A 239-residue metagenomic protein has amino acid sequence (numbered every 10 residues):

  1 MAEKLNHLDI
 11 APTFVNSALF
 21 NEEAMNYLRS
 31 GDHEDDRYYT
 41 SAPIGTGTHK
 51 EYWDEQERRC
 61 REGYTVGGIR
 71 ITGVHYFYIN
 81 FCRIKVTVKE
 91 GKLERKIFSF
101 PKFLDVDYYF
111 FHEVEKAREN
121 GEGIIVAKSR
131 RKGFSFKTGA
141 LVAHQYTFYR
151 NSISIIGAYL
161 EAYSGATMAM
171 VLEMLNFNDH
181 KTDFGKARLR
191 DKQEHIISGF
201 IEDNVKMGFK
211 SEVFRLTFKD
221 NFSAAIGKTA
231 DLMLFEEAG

Functional and structural regions predicted by a protein language model:
M1-G239: Phosphate/NTP-binding elements of NTP-utilizing enzymes
